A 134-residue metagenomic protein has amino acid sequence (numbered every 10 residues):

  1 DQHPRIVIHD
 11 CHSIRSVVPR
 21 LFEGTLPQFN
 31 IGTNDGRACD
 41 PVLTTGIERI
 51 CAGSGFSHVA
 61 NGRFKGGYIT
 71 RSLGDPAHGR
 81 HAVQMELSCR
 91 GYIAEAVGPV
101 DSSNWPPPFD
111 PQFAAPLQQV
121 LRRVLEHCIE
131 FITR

Functional and structural regions predicted by a protein language model:
D1-E95: Catalytic cores of processing enzymes, dominated by hydrolases/peptidases, characterized by acidic/His-rich
V97-R134: His/Asp/Glu-rich mid-to-C-terminal helical/loop segments that flank catalytic regions of hydrolases
